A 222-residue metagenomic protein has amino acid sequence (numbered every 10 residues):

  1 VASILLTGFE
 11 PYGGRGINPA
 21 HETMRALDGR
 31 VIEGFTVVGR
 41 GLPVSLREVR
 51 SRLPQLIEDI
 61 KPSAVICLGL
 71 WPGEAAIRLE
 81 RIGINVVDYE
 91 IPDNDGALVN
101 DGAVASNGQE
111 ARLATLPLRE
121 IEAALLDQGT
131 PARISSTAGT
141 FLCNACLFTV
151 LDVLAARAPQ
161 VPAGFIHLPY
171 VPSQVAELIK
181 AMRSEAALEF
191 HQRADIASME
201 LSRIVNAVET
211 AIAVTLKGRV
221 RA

Functional and structural regions predicted by a protein language model:
V1-T140, L151-A156, Q160, H191-A222: N-terminal catalytic or cofactor-binding beta/alpha core of small enzyme domains
G139-C143, L168-Y170: Small/polar glycine-rich anion-binding or flexible loop at a beta-alpha turn
C143, L147-T149: Active-site glycine-rich loop that binds ribose-phosphate moieties when present
A163-L178, E185-E189: An accessory alpha-helical subdomain
